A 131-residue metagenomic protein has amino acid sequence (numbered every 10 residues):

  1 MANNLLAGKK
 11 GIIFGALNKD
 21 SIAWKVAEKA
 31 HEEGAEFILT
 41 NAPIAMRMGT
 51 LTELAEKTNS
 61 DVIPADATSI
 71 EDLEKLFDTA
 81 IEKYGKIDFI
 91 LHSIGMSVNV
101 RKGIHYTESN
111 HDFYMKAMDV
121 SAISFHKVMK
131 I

Functional and structural regions predicted by a protein language model:
M1-N3, A27, L51-E53, A80: Short, flexible, glycine/charge-rich loop motifs used to bind or transfer phosphoryl groups or to couple energy/partner
N3-T40: Canonical Rossmann dinucleotide-binding motif of NAD(H)/NADP(H)-dependent dehydrogenases/reductases, specifically
S21-I22, R47, N99-R101: Glycine/Thr-rich phosphate-binding loops of Rossmann-like dinucleotide-binding domains
A23-W24, M48-L51, E74: Conserved strand-to-helix beginnings and helix N-cap segments that scaffold or border functional pockets
P43-A45: Residues in the short beta-alpha loop(s) of Rossmann-like NAD(P)-binding domains
T52, E56-K57, I63-E74, D78-K83 (+1 more regions): Conserved mid-core segment of classical short-chain dehydrogenase/reductases
M129-K130: A short, exposed helix-loop element centered on a Lys and neighboring polar residues
